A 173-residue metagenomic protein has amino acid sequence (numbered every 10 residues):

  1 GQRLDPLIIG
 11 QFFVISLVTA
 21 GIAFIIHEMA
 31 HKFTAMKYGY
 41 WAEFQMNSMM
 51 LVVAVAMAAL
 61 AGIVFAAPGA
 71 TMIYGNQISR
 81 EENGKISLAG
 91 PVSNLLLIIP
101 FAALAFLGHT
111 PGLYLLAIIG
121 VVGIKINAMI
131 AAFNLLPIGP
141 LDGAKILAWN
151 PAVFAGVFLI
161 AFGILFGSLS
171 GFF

Functional and structural regions predicted by a protein language model:
G1-F173: Hydrophobic transmembrane alpha-helices and their immediate loop junctions in multi-pass integral membrane proteins
